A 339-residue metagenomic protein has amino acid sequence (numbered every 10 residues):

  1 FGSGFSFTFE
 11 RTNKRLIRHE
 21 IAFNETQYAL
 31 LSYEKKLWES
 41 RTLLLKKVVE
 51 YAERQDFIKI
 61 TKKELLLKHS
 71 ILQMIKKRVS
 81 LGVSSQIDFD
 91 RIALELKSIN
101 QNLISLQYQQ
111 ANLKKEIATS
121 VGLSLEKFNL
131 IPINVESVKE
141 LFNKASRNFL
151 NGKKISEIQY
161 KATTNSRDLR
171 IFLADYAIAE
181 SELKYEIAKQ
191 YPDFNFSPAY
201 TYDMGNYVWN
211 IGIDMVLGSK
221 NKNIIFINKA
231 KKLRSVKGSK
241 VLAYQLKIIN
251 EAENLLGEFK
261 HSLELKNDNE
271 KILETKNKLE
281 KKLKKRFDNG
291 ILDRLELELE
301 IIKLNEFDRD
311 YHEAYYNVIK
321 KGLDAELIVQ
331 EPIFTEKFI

Functional and structural regions predicted by a protein language model:
F1-E50, D193-F194, M204, I224 (+1 more regions): Short flexible linkers and secondary-structure junctions
F1-R11, L123, Q159-I225, N250 (+2 more regions): A small-residue-enriched
R11-T12, R78, R286, P332: Glycine-centered coil turns and helix-coil junctions that link the paired helices within alpha-helical repeat units
E20, K36-K161, L255-E258, S262 (+3 more regions): Periplasmic alpha-helical coiled-coil/stalk elements that build and connect Gram-negative outer-membrane
K36, S40-K63, S70, K77 (+6 more regions): Amphipathic alpha-helical coiled-coil segments
F334-F338: Short, charged, intrinsically disordered terminal tails
